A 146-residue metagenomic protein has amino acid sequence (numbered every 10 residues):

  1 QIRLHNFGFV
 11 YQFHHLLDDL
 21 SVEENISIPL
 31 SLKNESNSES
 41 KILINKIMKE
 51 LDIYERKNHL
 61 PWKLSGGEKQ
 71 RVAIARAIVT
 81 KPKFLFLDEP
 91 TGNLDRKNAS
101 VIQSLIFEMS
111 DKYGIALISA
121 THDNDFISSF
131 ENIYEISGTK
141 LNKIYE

Functional and structural regions predicted by a protein language model:
L4, H59, T80: Conserved signature/switch motifs of ABC ATPase nucleotide-binding domains
L4, Q12-L17, D123: Catalytic "switch" loops of ABC-type ATPases
L20-S27: Short coil-to-helix segment of the ABC ATPase nucleotide-binding domain corresponding to the Q-loop/switch region
E39-L51: ABC nucleotide-binding domain "signature" region
L60-E68: Conserved ABC ATPase signature
I74: Hydrophobic anchor residue at the start of the ABC signature
L85-D88: Catalytic Walker B motif of ABC-type/P-loop ATPase nucleotide-binding domains
